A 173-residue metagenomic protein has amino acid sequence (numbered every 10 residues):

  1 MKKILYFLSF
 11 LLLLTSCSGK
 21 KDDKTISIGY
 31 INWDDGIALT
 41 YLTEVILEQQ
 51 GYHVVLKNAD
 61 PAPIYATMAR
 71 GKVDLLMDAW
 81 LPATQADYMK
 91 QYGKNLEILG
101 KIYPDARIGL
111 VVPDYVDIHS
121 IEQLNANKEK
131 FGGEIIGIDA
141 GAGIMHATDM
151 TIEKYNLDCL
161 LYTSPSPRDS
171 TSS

Functional and structural regions predicted by a protein language model:
K2-F7: Sec-dependent signal peptide recognition, specifically the positively charged N-region followed immediately by
T15-S16: C-terminal motif of bacterial Sec signal peptides marking the signal peptidase cleavage site
D23-D34, H53-K57, G132-I136: Short, well-ordered beta-strand elements
D35-L42, I46, P63, T67 (+4 more regions): Extracytoplasmic/secreted proteins, especially bacterial periplasmic and envelope-associated proteins
T40, P61-G93: Pocket-flanking alpha-helical
T43-Q50, K128-G132, G137-L161: Ligand-binding cleft/hinge of the Venus flytrap
K94-G141: A conserved helix-loop-strand patch within extracytoplasmic ligand-binding domains of the periplasmic binding
Y162-D169: Conserved small/polar residues in nucleotide/adenosyl-binding loops
